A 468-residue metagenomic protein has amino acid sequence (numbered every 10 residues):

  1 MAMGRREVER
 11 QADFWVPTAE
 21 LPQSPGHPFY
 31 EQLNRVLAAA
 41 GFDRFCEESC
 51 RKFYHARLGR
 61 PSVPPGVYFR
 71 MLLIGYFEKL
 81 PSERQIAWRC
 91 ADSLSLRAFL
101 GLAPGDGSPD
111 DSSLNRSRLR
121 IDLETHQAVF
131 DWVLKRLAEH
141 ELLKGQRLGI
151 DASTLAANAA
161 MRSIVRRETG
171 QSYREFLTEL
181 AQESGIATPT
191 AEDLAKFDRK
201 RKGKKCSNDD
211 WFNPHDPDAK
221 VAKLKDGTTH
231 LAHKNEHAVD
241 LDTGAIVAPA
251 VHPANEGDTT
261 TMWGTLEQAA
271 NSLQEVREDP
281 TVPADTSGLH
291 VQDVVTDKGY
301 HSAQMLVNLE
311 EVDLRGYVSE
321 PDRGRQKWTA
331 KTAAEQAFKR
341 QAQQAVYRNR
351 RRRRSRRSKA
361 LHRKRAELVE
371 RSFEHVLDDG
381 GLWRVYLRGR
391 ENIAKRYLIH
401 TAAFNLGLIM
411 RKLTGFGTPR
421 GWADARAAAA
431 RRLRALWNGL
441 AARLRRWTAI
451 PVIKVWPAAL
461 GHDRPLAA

Functional and structural regions predicted by a protein language model:
M1-S24, Q171, W422-A423: Short, flexible loop/hinge motifs at secondary-structure junctions
R6-E7, Q11, P28, Y397 (+1 more regions): Positively charged, low-complexity intrinsically disordered regions
P17, A38-G41, T190: Short, solvent-exposed coil/turn linker segments
A19, L58-S62, L102-P104, F373: A short, ordered amphipathic alpha-helix with a cationic face
G26-L73, E78-K79, I393: Basic, short loop/linker segments at the boundary and entry of helix-turn-helix/winged-helix-like folds
I74-F77, D92, L96: Amphipathic alpha-helical interaction surfaces
K79-A91, L102-A468: Anion-binding and metal-coordination hotspots
R97-G101: Short arginine-rich
